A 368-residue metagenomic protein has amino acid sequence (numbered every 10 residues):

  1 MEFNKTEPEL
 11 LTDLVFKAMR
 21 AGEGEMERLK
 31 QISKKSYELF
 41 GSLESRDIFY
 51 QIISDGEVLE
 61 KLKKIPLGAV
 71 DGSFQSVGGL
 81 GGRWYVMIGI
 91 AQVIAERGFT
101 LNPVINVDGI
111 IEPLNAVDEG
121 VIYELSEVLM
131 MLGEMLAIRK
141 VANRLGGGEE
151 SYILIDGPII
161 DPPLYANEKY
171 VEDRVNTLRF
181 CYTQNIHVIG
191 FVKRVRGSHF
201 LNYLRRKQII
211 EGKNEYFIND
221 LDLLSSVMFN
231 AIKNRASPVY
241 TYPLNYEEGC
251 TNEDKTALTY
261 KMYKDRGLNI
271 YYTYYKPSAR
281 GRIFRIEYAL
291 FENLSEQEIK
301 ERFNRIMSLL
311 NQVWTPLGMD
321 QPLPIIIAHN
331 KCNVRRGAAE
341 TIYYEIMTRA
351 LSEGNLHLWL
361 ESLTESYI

Functional and structural regions predicted by a protein language model:
M1-E60, I65, Y123-Y152, G157-I368: Long, contiguous domain-sized segments
I65-Q75: Two-metal-ion RNase H-like nuclease active-site motif
S73-S76, V93-E96, I159-D161, R194-G197: Short loop/turn segments at secondary-structure transitions that flank enzyme active sites
Q75-A116: Acidic, metal-ligating active-site segments
A116-Y123: Conserved P-loop NTPase mechanochemical-coupling segment
